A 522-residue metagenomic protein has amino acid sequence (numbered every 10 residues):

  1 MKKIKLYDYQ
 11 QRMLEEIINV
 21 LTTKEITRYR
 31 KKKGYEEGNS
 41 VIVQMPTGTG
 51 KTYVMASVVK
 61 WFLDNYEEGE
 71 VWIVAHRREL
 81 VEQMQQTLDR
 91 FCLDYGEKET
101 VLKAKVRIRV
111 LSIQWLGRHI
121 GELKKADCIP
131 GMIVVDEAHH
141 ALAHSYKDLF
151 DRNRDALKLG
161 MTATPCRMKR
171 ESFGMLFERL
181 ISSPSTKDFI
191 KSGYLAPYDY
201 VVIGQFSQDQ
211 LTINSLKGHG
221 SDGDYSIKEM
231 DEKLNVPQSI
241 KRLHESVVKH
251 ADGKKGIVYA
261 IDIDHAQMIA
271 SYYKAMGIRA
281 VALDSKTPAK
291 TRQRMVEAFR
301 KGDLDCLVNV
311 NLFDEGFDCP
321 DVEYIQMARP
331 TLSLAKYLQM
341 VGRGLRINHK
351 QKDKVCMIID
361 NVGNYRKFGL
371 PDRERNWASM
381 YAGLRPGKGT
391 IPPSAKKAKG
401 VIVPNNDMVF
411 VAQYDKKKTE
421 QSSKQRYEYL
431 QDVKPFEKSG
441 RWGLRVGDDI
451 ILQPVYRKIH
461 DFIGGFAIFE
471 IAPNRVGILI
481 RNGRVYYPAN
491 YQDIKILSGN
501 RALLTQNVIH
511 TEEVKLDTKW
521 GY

Functional and structural regions predicted by a protein language model:
M1-Q44: Conserved pre-motif I regulatory segment
Y53-V54, E67-L88, I263: Conserved Walker A/P-loop ATP-binding site and its immediately adjacent core in helicase/helicase-like ATPase domains
E97-K103, Q267-M268, I278-V310: Conserved helicase ATPase core of P-loop NTP-dependent helicases/translocases
H140-Y200: Post-DEXD/H (motif II) to motif III coupling segment of the RecA-like Helicase ATP-binding lobe
L180-I257: Conserved interdomain linker/interface between the two RecA-like ATPase lobes of SF2 helicase motors
C306-N309, F313-P330, K336-R343, D353-D360: A short beta-strand element within the Helicase C-terminal
G344-R375: Conserved segment of the helicase C-terminal RecA-like domain
E420-Y522: Residue-level detector of conserved, function-critical positions
